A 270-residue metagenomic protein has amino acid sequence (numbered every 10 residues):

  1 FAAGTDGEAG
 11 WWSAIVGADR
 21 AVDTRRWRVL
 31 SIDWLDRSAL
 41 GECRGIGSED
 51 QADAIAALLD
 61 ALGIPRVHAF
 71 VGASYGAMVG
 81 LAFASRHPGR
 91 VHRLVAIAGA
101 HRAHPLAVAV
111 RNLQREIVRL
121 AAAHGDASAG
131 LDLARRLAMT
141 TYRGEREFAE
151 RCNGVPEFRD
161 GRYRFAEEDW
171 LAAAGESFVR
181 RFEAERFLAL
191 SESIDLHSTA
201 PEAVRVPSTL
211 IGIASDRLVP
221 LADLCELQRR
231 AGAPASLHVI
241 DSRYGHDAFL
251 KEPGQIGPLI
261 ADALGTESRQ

Functional and structural regions predicted by a protein language model:
F1-S38: N-terminal cap/lid subdomain of alpha/beta-hydrolase-fold enzymes
E49-A69: Conserved acidic catalytic loop of the alpha/beta-hydrolase fold
R66-L106: Conserved hydrolase catalytic core segment
V95-H124: Flexible "cap/lid" loop of the alpha/beta hydrolase fold
R115-T209: Alpha/beta-hydrolase
S177, A214-V219: Acidic catalytic loop of the alpha/beta-hydrolase fold
V206-P207, R217-R230: Short alpha-helix in the alpha/beta-hydrolase fold that links the catalytic acid
C225-E226, P234-Q270: Catalytic active-site module of serine/aspartate enzymes centered on a nucleophile-bearing elbow/loop
